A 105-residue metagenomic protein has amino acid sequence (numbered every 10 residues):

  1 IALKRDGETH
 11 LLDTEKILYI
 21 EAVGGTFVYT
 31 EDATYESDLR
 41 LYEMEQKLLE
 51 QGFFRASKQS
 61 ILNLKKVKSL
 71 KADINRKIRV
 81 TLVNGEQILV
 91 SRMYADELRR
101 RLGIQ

Functional and structural regions predicted by a protein language model:
I1-V83, Q87-L89: Conserved binding/recognition cores within well-folded domains
R100-Q105: Short, charged, intrinsically disordered terminal tails
